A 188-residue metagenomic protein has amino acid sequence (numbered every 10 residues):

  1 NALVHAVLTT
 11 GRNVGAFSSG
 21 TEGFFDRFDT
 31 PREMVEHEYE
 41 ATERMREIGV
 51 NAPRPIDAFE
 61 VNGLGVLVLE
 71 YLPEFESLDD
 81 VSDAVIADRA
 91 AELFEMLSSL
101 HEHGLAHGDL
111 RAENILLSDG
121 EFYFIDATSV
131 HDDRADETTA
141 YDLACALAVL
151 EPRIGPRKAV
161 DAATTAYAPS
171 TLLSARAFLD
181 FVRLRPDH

Functional and structural regions predicted by a protein language model:
N1-E70, E102: Conserved ATP-binding subdomain of kinase catalytic cores across diverse folds
L3-T9, D79-D80, R134-D136: A short, polar/proline- and glycine-enriched secondary-structure boundary/capping micro-motif
G11-N13, D83-A87, A140: Short intrinsically disordered coil segments
R27-D29, D83-A84, D133: Short, contiguous strand/loop micro-motifs
V35-A52, F75-E113: Conserved kinase catalytic-core helix
D57-E92, D180-H188: Repeat-unit-sized solenoid/scaffold elements
V61-E70, E76, A106-A148: Catalytic activation segment of kinase domains across protein kinase-like and atypical kinase folds
Y123-D187: C-lobe/activation-segment region of protein kinase-like
